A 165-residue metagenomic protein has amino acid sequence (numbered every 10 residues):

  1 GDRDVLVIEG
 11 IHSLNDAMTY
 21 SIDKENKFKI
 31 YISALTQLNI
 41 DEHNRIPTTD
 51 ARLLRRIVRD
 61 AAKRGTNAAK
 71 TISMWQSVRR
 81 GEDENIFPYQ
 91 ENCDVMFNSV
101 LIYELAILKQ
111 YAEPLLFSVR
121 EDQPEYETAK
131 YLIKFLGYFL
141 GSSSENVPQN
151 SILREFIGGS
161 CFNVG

Functional and structural regions predicted by a protein language model:
G1-D2, N92: Alpha-helix C-terminal capping/helix-to-coil transition sites in glycosyltransferase folds
D2-L6, F28: Loop/turn-to-beta-strand initiation segments
L6-H12: Switch II (G3) loop of P-loop NTPases
S13-G165: Conserved NTP phosphate-binding and transfer environment spanning the P-loop NTPase/kinase superfamily
